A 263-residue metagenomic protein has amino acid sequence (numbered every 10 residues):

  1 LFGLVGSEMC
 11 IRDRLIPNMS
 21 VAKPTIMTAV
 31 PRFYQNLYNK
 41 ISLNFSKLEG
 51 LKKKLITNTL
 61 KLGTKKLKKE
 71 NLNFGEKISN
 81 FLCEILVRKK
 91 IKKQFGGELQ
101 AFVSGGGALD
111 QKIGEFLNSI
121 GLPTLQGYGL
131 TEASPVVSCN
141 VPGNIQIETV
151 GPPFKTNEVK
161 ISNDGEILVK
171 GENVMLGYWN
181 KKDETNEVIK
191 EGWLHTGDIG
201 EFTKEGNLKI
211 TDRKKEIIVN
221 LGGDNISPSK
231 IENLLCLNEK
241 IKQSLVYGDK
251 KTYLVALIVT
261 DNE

Functional and structural regions predicted by a protein language model:
L1-G6, I11: Single conserved hydrophobic/aromatic residue that forms the stacking wall/gate of nucleotide- or nucleobase-binding
R12-I26: Conserved ATP-dependent adenylate/AMP-binding module captured primarily in the ANL superfamily
T25-T28, K40-I145, K242: Gly/Ser/Thr-rich phosphate-binding loop
R32, G107-A108, N173: Alpha-helix/helix-capping structural signal
P153-N220, L237: Conserved ATP-binding/catalytic segment of the ANL
I199, L237-N262: C-terminal boundary motif of the adenylate-forming
L221-I226: Short, surface-exposed ligand-recognition loops at beta-strand->loop->(often short) alpha-helix junctions that present
